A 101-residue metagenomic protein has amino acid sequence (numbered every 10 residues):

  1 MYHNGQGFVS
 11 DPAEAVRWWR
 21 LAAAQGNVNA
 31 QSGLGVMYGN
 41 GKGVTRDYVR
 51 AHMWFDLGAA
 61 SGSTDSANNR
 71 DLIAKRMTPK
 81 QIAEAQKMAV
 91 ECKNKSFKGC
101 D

Functional and structural regions predicted by a protein language model:
M1-N4, F8, G33-N40, D71-I73: Hydrophobic face of amphipathic alpha-helices that form TPR/SEL1-like repeat modules and related alpha-solenoid
F8, A30, V44, S66-N68: TPR alpha-solenoid repeat register
E14, L21, R50, L57 (+2 more regions): The canonical alpha-helical register within tetratricopeptide repeats
R17, S32, H52-M53, N68 (+1 more regions): TPR/TPR-like alpha-solenoid signature
T64-D101: Terminal, low-structured helical/coil segments at or just beyond the last alpha-helical repeat
